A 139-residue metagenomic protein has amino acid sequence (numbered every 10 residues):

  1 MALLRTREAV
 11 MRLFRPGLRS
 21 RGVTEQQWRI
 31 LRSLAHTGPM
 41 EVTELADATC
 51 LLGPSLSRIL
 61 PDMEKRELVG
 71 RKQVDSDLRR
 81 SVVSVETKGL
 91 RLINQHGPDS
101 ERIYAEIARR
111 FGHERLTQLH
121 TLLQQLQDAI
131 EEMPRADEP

Functional and structural regions predicted by a protein language model:
M1-E25, T121-P134: N-terminal amphipathic alpha-helix
L4, R32-H36, G97: Short, locally clustered residues in the helix-turn-helix/winged-helix DNA-binding domain
L4, V42, L52, S57-E64 (+1 more regions): A broad helix-preferring feature
M11, P39, P61-Q124: Charged, amphipathic alpha-helical coiled-coil/dimerization segments
R12-S55, A136-P139: N-terminal helix-turn-helix DNA-binding core of bacterial DNA-binding proteins
K72-V74, P134-P139: N-terminal intrinsically disordered/low-complexity leader segments
